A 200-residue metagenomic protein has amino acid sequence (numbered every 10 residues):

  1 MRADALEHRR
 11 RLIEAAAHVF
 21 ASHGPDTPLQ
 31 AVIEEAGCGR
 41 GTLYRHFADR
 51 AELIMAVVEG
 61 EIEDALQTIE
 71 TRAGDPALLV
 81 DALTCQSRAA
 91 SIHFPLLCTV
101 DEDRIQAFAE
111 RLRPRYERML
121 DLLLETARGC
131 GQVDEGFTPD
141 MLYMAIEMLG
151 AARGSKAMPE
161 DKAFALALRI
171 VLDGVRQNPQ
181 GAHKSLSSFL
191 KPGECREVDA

Functional and structural regions predicted by a protein language model:
M1-D26, Q30-E35, E52: Basic, helix-initiating cap at the start of DNA-binding domains
R11, A31, E52, L78-C85 (+4 more regions): Amphipathic alpha-helical interaction segments
G37-F47: Short hydrophobic/aromatic patch on the recognition helix
F47, I54-E61: Alpha-helical DNA-contacting segments of helix-turn-helix folds
A56, E63-H93, F108: Hydrophobic alpha-helical connector segments
D81, R104-G150, G154-S155, K162 (+1 more regions): Amphipathic alpha-helical packing segments from all-alpha helical-bundle domains
A89-L97, T126, L142-K162, L172-K184 (+1 more regions): Amphipathic C-terminal alpha-helical segment
C98-A107, S185-S188: Short linear capping/connector segments at secondary-structure termini
